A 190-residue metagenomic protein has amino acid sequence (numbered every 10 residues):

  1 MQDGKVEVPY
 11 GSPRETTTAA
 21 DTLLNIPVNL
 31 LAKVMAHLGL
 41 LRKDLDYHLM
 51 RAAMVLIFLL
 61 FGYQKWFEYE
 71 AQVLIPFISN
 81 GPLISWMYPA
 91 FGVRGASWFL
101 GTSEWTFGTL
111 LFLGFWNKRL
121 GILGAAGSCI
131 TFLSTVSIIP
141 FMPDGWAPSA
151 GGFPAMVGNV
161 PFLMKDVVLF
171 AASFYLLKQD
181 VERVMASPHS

Functional and structural regions predicted by a protein language model:
Q2-S190: Membrane-interface extramembranous regions
